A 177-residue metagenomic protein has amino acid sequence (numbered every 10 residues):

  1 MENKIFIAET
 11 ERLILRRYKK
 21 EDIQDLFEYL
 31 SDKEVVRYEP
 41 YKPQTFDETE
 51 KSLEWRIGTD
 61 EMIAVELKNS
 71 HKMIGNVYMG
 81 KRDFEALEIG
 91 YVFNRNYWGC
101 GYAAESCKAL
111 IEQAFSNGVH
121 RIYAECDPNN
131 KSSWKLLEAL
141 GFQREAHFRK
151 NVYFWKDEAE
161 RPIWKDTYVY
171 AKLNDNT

Functional and structural regions predicted by a protein language model:
M1-K33, R37, M62, E66-T177: Acyl-donor (CoA/ACP) binding surface of acyl/acetyltransferases
E34-E54: Conserved GNAT-fold acetyl-CoA-binding loop/helix
R56-G58: Soluble sensory domains of the PAS superfamily and closely related sensory modules
